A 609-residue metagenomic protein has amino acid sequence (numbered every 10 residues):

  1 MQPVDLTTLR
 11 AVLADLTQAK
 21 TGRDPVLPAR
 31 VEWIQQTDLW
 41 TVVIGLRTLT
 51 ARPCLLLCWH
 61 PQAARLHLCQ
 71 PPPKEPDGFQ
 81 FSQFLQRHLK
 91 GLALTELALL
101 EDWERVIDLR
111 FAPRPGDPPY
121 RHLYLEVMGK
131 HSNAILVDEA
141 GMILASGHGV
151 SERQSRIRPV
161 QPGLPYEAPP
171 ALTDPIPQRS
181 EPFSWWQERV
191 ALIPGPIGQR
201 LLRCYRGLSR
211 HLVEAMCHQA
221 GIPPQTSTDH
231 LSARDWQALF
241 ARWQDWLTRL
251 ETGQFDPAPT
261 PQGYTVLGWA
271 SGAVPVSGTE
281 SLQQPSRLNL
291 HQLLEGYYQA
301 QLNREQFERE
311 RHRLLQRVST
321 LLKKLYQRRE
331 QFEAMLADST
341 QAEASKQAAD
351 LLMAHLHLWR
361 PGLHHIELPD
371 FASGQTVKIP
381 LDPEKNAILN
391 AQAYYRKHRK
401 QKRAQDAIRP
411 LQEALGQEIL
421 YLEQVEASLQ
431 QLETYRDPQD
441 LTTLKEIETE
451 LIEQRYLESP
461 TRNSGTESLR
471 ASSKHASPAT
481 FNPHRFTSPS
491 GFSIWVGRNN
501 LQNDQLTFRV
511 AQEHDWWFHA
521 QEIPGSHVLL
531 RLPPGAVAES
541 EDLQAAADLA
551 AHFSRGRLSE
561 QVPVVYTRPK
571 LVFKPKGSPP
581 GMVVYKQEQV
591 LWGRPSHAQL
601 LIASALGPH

Functional and structural regions predicted by a protein language model:
M1-H609: Extended, highly charged segments
